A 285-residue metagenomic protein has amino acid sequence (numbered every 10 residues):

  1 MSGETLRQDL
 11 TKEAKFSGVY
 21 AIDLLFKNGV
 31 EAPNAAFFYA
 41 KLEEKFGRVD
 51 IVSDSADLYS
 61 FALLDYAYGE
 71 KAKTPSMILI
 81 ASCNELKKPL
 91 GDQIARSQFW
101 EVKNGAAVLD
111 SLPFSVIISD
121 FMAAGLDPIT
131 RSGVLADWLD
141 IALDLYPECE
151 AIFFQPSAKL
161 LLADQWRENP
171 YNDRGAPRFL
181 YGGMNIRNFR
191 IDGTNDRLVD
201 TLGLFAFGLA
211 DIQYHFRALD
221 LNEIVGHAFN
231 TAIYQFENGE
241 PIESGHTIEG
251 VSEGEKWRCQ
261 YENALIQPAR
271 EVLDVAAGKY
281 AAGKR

Functional and structural regions predicted by a protein language model:
M1-E43, R285: N-terminal alpha-helical "arm" segments
V19-Y20, V108-G125, T201-Q213: Glycine-rich, often proline-containing surface loops adjacent to acidic residues and nearby aromatics that form
I22-V30, A123-R131, F216-L221: Conserved aromatic-histidine-acidic binding/catalytic patches
F26-R48, I224-N238, L265: Amphipathic alpha-helical segments
V30-A107: N-terminal low-complexity, intrinsically disordered segments
E43-S53, D137-I152, Y234-E243: Structural alpha-beta junctions
L79-G182: Internal, hydrophobic cores of structured domains that mediate oligomerization or house catalytic pockets within large
F154-R285: Aromatic/basic-lined ligand-recognition segments that form π-stacking hydrophobic pockets flanked by Lys/Arg to engage
